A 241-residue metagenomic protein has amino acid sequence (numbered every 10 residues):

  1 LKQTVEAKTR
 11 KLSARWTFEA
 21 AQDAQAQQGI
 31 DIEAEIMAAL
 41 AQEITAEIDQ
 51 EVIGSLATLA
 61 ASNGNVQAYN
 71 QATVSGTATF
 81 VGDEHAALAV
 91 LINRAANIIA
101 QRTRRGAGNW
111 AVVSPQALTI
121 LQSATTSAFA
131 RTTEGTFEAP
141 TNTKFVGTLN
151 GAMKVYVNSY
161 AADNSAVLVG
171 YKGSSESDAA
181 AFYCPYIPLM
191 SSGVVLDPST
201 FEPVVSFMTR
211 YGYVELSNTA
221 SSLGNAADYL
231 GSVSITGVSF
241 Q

Functional and structural regions predicted by a protein language model:
K2-K11, R15-E19, Q25, I30-A34 (+3 more regions): Sequence/fold signature of self-assembling virion shell proteins
A7, A46-E51, I99-G106, F240-Q241: Secondary-structure transition/capping motifs at alpha-helix termini and the adjoining loop/turn into the next element
W16-F18, D23, G29-D31, E35-R94: Alpha-helical scaffold segments that mediate packing/assembly in large oligomeric complexes
Q50, Q101, P115, M153-V155: Long, well-ordered alpha/beta core segments of mature domains
V66-F137: Extended, solvent-exposed, turn-rich assembly/linker loops in the middle of proteins
